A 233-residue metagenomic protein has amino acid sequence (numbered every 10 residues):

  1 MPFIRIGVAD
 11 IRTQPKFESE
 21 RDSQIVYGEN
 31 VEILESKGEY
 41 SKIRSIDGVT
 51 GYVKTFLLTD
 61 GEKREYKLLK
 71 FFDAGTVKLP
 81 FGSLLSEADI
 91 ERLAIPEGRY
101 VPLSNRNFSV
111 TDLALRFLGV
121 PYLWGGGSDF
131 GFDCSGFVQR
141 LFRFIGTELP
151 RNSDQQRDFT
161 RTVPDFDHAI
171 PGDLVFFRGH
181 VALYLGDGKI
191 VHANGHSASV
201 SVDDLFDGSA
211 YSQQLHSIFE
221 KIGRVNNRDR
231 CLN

Functional and structural regions predicted by a protein language model:
F3, D22, S153-Q155, R161-P164 (+1 more regions): Aromatic- and glycine-rich peptidoglycan recognition patches
I4-Y27, E65-L84: Beta-loop motif signature
S23-K54, T76-L103: SH3/SH3-like beta-barrel superfamily modules
E35, D89, R178-G179, N194: Conserved "cap/hinge" positions at secondary-structure junctions
E35-V53, A114-Q139: Extended boundary segments
F71-G119, H216-N233: Non-catalytic ligand/cofactor/substrate-binding and regulatory segments of enzyme domains
P121-I170: Catalytic cysteine-centered active-site loop
L174, G179-K189: Catalytic nucleophile-His microenvironment captured as a short glycine-rich beta-strand/loop that brackets
